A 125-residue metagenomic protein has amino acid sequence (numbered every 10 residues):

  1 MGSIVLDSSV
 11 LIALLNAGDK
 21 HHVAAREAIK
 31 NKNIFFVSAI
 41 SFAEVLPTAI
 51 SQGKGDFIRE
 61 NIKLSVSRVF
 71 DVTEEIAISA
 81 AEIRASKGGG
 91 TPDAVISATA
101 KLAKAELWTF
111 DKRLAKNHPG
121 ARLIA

Functional and structural regions predicted by a protein language model:
M1-S3, S97-A125: Acidic, PIN/NYN-like endoribonuclease modules and their adjacent C-terminal/linker elements
M1-V37, T48-E60, A125: Short, well-structured N-terminal submotif of metal-dependent ribonuclease cores
V10-L11, S41, I76, V95-I96 (+1 more regions): Alpha-helix capping/helix-boundary segments
N31-F35, V66-R68, K101-E106: Short active-site oxyanion
K63-S86: Acidic catalytic patch
